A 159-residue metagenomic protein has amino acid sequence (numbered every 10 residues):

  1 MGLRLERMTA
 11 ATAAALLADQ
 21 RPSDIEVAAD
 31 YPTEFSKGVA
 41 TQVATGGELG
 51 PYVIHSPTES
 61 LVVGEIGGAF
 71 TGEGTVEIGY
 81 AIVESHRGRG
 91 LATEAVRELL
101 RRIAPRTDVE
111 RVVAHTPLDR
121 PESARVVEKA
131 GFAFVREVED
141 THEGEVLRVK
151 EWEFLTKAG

Functional and structural regions predicted by a protein language model:
M1-E77, A81-S85, E98-R106, D119 (+1 more regions): GNAT-family acyltransferases
T71, G88, R111-V112: A generic structural signal for short
G90-T93: Glycine-rich acyl-CoA binding loop
R106-H115: Conserved GNAT acetyl-CoA-binding A-motif
A114-A124: Conserved beta-strand-loop-alpha-helix junction that forms the acyl-donor binding cleft
V127: Conserved active-site tyrosine of GNAT-family acetyltransferases
